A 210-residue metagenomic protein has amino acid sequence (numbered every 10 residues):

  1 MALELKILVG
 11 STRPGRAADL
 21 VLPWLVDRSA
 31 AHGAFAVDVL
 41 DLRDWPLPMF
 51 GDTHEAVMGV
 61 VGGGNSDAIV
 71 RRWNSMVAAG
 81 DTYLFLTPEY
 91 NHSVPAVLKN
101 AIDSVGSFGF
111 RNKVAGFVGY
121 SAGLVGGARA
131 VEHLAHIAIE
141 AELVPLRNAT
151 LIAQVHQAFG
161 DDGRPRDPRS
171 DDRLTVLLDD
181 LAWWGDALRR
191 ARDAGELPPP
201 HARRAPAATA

Functional and structural regions predicted by a protein language model:
M1-N100, P165-T175, D179, L188-A210: N-terminal beta1-alpha1-beta2 submodule of the flavodoxin-like/Rossmannoid cofactor-binding fold
A2-I7, V114, A153-D162: A short small-residue
P23-W24, I102, H133-H136: Short, solvent-exposed amphipathic alpha-helical segments in soluble enzyme and RNA/protein-processing domains
D38-D52, S107-F108, A141-D161: Mobile beta-alpha loop/short-helix "lid" or hinge segments that flank ligand
M76, S107, I137: Hydrophobic/aromatic ligand-binding patch that stacks against planar heteroaromatic rings of cofactors or nucleotides
L98-F110: A short, gly/pro- and small-residue-rich
R111-V155, P165-R173: Short, glycine-/small-residue-rich phosphate/pyrophosphate-handling segment
E140-L143, W183-A187: Rossmann-like dinucleotide/phosphate-binding beta-alpha-beta segment
